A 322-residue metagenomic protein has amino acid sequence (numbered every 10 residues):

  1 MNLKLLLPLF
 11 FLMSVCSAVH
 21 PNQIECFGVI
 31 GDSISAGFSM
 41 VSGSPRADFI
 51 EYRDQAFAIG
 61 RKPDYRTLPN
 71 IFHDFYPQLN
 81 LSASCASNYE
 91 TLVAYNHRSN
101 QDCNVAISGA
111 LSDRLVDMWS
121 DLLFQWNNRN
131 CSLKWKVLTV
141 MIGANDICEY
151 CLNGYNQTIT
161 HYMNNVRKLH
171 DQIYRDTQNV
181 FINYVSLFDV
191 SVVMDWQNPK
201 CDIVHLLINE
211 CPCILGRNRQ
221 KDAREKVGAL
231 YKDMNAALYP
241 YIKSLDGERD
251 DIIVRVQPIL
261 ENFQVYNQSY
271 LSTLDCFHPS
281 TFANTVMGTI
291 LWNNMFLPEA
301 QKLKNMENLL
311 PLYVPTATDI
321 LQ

Functional and structural regions predicted by a protein language model:
N2-E90, C131-K134, P298-Q322: N-terminal secretory targeting modules
S14, I24, A83, Q101 (+3 more regions): Secreted/extracellular small peptides and ectodomain modules produced from precursors
E25, H97-N100, R249-D251: Sequence-level motif detector for i,i+2 pairs with an aromatic at +2
G43-R167, D171: Conserved SGNH/GDSL esterase-like catalytic core that processes O-acyl groups on lipids and polysaccharides
A110-I320: Alpha-helical cap/lid subdomain in secreted, periplasmic, or secretory-pathway luminal O-acyl-processing enzymes
